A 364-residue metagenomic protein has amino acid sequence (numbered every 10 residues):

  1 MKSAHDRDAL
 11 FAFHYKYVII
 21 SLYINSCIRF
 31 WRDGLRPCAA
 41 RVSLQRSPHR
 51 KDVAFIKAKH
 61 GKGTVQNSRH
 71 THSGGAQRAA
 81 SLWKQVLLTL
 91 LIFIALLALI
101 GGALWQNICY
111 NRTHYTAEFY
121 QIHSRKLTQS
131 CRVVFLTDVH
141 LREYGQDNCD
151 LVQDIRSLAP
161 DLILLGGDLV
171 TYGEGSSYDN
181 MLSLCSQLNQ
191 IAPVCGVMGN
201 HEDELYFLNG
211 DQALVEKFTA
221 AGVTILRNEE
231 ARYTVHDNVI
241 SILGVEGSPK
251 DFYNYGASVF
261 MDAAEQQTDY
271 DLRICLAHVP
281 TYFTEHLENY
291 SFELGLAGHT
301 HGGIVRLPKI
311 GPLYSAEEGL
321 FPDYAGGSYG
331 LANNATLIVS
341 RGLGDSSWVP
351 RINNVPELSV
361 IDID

Functional and structural regions predicted by a protein language model:
F11-Y17, Y23, F30, F55: Aromatic (phenylalanine/tyrosine) cluster motif
D52-K57, G61-L127: N-terminal membrane-anchoring alpha-helices
F119-V134, V223, E230-G244, T268-I274 (+1 more regions): Beta-strand-turn-beta hairpins that frame and shape the catalytic cleft of phosphate-ester-processing enzymes
S130-E216, A220-T224: Membrane-embedded segments
L136-T137, I163-D168, P193-N200, L226-N228 (+3 more regions): Active-site neighborhood of phospho(di)ester-bond hydrolases with catalytic His/Asp-centered motifs
N209-V223, V235-A277, F283-E285, W348-R351: Binuclear metal-dependent hydrolase catalytic cores centered on His/Asp/Glu-rich metal-binding motifs
P280-S359: Conserved beta-sheet core of the metallophosphoesterase superfamily
